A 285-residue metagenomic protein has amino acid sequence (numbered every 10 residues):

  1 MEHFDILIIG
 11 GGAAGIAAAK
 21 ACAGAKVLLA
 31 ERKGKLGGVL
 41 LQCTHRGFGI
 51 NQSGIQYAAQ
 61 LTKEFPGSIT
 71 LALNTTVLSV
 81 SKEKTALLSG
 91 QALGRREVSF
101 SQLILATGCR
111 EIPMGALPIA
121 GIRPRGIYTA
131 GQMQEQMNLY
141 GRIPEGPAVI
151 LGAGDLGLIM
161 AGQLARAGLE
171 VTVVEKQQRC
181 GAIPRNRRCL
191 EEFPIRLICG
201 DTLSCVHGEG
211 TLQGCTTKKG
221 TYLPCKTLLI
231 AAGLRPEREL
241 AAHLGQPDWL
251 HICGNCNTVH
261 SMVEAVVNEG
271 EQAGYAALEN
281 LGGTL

Functional and structural regions predicted by a protein language model:
M1-L285: Residues forming the flavin
